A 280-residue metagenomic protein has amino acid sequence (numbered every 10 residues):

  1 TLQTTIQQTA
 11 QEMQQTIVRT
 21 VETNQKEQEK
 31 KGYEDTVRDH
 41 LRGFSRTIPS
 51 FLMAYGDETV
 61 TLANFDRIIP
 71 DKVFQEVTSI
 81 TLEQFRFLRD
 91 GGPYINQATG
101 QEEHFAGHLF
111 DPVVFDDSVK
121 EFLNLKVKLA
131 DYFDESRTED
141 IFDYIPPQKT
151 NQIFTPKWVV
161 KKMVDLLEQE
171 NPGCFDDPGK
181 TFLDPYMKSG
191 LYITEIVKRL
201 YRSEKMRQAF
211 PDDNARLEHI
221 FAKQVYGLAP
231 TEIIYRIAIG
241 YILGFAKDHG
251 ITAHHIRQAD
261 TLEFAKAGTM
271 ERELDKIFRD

Functional and structural regions predicted by a protein language model:
L2-M13, C174, Y186, L262: Short intrinsically disordered, low-complexity coil segments enriched in acidic
Q3-Y33: Non-catalytic protein-protein interaction scaffold segments in large eukaryotic complex-forming proteins
G32-D280: SAM-dependent methyltransferase catalytic region
